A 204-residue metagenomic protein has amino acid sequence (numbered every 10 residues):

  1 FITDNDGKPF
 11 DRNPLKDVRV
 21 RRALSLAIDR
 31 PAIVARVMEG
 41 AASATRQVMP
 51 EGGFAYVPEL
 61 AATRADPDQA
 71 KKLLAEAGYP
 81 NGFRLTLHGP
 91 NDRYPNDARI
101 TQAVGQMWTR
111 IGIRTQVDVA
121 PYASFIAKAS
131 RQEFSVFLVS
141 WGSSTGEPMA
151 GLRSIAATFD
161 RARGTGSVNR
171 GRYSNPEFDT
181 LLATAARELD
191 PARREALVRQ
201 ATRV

Functional and structural regions predicted by a protein language model:
F1-V37, S43, G53-V204: Extracytoplasmic/periplasmic ligand-capture domains
Q47-M49: Flexible hinge/switch segments at interdomain interfaces of large molecular machines
